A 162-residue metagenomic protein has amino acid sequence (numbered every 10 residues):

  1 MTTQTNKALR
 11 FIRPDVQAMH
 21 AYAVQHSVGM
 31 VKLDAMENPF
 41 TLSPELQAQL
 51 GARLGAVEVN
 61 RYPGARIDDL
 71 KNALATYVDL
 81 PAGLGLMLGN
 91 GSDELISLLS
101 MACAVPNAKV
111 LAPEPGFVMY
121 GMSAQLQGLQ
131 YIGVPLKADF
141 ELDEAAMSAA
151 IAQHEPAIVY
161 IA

Functional and structural regions predicted by a protein language model:
T2-L9, Q130-L136: Acidic/glycine-enriched edge-of-secondary-structure segments
Q4-D93, L98: N-terminal small-domain helix-loop-helix segment of the aminotransferase-like
E58-A162: Conserved core of the PLP fold type I
